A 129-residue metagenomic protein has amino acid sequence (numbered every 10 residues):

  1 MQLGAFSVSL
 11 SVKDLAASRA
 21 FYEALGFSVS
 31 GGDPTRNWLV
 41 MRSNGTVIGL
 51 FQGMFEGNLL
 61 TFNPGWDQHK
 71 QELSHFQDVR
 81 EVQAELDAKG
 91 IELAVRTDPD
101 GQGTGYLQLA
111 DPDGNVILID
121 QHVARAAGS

Functional and structural regions predicted by a protein language model:
M1-A20, H122-S129: N-terminal beta-strand motif that seeds the catalytic metal site of vicinal oxygen chelate
L3, R36, Q102-T104: Loop/turn position at the start of each blade in beta-propeller repeats
S7-S9, V40, T61-N63, Y106-Q108: Short aromatic/hydrophobic contact patches that present stacked aromatics for nucleic-acid/ligand binding
K13-A16, M54-F55, P64-V116, V123: Vicinal oxygen chelate
A20-A24, D113: Structural preference for long, well-ordered alpha-helical segments within the folded cores of structured domains
E23-S30, I91: Conserved acetyl-CoA-binding loop of GNAT-fold acetyltransferases
S28-K70, V116-Q121: Conserved short beta-strand elements that form part of the metal-binding/catalytic scaffold of enzyme active sites
